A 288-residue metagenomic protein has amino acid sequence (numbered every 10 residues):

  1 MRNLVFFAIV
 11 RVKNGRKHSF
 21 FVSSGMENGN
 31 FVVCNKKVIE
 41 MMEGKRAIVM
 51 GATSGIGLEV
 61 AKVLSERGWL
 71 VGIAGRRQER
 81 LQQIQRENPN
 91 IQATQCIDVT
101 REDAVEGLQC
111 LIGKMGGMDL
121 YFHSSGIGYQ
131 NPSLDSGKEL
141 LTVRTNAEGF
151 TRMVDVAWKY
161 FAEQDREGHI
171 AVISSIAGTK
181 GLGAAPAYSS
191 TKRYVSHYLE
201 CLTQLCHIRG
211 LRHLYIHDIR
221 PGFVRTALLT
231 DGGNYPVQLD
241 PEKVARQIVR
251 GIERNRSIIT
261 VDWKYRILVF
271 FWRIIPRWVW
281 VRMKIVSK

Functional and structural regions predicted by a protein language model:
T53-S54: Conserved glycine-rich cofactor-binding loop
N88-D103: Rossmann-fold cofactor-recognition segment
S124-Q130: Conserved NAD(P)H cofactor-binding loop of Rossmann-fold oxidoreductase domains
N131-R144: Short alpha-helical oligomerization interface
V154, T191: Active-site helix of classical SDR
S175: Residue(s) in the substrate-gating loop at a strand-loop-helix junction that position the organic substrate next
D218, G233-V269: C-terminal helical subdomain
